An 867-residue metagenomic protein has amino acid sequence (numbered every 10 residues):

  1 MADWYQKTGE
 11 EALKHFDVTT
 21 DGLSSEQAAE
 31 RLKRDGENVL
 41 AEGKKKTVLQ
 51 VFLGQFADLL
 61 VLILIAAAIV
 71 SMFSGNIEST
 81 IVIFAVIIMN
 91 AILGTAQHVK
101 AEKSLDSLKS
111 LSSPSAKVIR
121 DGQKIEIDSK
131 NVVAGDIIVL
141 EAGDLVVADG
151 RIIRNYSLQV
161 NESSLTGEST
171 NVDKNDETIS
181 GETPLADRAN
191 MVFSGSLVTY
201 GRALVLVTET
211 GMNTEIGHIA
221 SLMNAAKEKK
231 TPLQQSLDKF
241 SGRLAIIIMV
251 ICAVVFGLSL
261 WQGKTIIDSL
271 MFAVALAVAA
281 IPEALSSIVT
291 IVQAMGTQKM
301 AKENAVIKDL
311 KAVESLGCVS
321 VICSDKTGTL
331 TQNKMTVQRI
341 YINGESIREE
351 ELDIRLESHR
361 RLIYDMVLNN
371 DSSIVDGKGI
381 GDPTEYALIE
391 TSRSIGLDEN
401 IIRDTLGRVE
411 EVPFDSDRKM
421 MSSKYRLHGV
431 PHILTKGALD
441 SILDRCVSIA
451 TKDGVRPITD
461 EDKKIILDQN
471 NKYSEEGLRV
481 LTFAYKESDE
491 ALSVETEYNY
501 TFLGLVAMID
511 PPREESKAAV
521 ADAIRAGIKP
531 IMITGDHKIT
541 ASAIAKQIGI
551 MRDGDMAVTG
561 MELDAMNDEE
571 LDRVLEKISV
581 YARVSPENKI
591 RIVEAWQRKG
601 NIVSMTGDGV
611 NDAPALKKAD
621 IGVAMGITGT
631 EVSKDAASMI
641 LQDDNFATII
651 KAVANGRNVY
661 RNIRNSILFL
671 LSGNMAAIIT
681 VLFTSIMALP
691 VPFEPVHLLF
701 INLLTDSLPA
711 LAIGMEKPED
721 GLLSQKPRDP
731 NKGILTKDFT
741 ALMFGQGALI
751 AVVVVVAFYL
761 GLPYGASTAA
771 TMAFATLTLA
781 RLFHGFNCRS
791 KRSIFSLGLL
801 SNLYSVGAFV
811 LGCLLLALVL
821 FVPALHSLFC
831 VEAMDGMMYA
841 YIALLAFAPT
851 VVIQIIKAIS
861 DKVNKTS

Functional and structural regions predicted by a protein language model:
M1-S724, I734-L735, Y759, F774 (+1 more regions): Conserved cytosolic headpiece of P-type ATPases
V61-I65, A676-A677, L742-V754: Core segments of transmembrane alpha-helices that mediate helix-helix packing or line hydrophobic substrate/ligand
T705, I750, T771-G785: Generic alpha-helical transmembrane segments
D729-A748, S767-T768: Membrane-water interface at loop-to-transmembrane-helix junctions
F758-Y759, G765: Long hydrophobic segments that form regular secondary structure
A769, R789-R792: Active/binding-pocket-proximal capping segment
